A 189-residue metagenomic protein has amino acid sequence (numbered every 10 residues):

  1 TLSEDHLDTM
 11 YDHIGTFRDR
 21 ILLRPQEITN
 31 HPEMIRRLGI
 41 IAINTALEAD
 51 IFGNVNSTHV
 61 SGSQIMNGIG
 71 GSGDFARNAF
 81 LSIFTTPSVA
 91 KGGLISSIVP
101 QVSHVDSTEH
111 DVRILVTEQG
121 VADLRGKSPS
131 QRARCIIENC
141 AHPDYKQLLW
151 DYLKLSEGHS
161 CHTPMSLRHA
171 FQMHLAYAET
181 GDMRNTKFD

Functional and structural regions predicted by a protein language model:
T1-D189: Conserved phosphate- and dinucleotide-binding cores of soluble alpha/beta proteins, encompassing both enzyme active
